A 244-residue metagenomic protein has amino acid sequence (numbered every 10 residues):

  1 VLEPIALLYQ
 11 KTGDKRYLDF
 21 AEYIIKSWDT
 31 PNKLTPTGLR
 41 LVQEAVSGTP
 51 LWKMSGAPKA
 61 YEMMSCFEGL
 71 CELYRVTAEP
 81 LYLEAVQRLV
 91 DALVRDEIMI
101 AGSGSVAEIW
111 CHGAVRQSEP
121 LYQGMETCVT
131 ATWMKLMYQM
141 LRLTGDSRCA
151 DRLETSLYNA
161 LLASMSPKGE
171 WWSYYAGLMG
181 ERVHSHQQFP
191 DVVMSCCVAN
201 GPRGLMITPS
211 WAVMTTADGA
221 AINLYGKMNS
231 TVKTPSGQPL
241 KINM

Functional and structural regions predicted by a protein language model:
V1-M244: Glycan-recognition and catalytic cores of secretory/periplasmic carbohydrate-active enzymes
